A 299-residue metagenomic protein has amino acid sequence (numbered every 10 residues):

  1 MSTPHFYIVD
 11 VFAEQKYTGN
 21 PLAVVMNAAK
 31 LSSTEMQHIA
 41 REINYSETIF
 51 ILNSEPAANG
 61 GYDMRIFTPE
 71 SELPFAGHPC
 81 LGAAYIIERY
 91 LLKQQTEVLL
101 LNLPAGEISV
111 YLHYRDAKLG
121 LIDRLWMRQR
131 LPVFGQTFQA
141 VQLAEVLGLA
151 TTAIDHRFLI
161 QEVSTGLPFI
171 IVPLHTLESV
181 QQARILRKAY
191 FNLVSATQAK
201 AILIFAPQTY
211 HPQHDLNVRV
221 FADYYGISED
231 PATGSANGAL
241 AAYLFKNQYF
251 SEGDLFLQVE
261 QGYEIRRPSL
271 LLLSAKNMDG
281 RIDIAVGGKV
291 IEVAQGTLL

Functional and structural regions predicted by a protein language model:
M1-F75, L81-L299: Active-site proximal loop and beta-alpha junction motif in alpha/beta enzyme cores
